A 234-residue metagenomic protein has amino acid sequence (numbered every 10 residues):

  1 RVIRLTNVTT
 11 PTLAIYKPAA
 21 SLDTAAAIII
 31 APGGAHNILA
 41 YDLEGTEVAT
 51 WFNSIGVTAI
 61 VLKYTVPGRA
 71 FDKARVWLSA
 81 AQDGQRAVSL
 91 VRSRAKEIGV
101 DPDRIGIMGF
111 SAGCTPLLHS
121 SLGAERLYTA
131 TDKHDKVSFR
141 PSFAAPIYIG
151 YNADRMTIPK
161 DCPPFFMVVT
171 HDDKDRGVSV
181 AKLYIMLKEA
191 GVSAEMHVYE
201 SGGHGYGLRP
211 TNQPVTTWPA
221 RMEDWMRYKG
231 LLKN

Functional and structural regions predicted by a protein language model:
R1-D23: N-terminal cap/lid segment of alpha/beta-hydrolase-fold proteins
Y16, K188-N234: C-terminal catalytic histidine-bearing segment of alpha/beta-hydrolase fold enzymes
T24-G33: Short beta-strand element of the alpha/beta-hydrolase
A40-Y41, T65-I98, T211-V215: Catalytic nucleophile-loop/oxyanion-hole region of alpha/beta-hydrolase and closely related hydrolase-like folds
Y41-I60, I185: Short amphipathic alpha-helix adjacent to the substrate-entry channel of hydrolases
Q82-D161: Primarily recognizes the serine-hydrolase "nucleophile elbow" in alpha/beta-hydrolase and SGNH/GDSL folds
F166-V169: Short beta-strand/loop motif that positions the catalytic acidic residue of the alpha/beta-hydrolase fold
K174-K182: Conserved alpha/beta-hydrolase "acid-adjacent" motif
